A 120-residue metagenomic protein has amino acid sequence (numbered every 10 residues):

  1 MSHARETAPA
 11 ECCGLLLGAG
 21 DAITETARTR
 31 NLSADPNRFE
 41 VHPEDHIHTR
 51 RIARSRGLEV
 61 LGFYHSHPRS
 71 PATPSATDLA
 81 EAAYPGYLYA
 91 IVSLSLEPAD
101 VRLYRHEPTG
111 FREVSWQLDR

Functional and structural regions predicted by a protein language model:
M1-V60, P68-R120: Conserved beta-strand-loop surface patch within small alpha/beta domains used for substrate/adaptor or ligand engagement
